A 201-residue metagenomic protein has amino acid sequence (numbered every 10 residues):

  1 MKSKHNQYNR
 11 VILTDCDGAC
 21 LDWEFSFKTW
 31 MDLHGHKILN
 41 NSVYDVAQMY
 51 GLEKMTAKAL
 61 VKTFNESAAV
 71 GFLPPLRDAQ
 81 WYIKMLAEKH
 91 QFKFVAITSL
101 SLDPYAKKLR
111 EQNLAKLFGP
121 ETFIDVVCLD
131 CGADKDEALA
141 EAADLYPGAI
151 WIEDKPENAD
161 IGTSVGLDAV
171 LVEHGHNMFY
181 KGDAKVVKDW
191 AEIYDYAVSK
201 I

Functional and structural regions predicted by a protein language model:
K2-A59: Active-site neighborhood of HAD-like aspartate-dependent phosphohydrolases
L21-E24, T29, F94, D103-K107 (+3 more regions): Short catalytic/ligand-binding loop motif for oxyanion handling, primarily in non-cytosolic enzymes, centered on
H36-I38, Y44-M85, H90: Metal-dependent phosphoesterase signature
V70, A79-L114: Substrate-recognition element of Asp-dependent hydrolases with the DxDx(T/V) motif
S99-A149: Substrate-recognition "cap/lid" segment bordering the active-site pocket of phosphatases
V126-C131, K185-E192, Y196: Short acidic-hydrophobic, aromatic-tinged amphipathic segments that line or gate anion-handling sites
E137-D144, A191-I201: Short amphipathic alpha-helix with an adjacent loop that forms part of the alpha/beta core around
G148-K188: Acidic, Mg2+-coordinating phosphoryl-transfer loop and its flanking beta/alpha structural elements, shared across
